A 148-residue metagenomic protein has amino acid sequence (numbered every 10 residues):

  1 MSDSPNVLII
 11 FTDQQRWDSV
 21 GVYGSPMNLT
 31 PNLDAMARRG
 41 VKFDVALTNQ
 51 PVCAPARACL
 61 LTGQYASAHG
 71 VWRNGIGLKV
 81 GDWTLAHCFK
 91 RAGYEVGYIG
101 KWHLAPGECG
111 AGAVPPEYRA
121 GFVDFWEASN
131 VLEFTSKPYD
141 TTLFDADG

Functional and structural regions predicted by a protein language model:
M1-G148: Formylglycine-dependent sulfatase
